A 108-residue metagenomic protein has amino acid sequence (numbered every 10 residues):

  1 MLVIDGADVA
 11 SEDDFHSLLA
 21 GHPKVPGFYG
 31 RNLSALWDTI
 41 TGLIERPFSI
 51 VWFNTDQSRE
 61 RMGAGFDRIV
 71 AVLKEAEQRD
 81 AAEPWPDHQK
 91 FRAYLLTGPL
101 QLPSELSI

Functional and structural regions predicted by a protein language model:
M1-F28, G42-I108: N-terminal intrinsically disordered, low-complexity segments enriched in P/E/S/T
L33, W37-I44: P-loop NTPase catalytic core of nucleic-acid-dependent motor ATPases
